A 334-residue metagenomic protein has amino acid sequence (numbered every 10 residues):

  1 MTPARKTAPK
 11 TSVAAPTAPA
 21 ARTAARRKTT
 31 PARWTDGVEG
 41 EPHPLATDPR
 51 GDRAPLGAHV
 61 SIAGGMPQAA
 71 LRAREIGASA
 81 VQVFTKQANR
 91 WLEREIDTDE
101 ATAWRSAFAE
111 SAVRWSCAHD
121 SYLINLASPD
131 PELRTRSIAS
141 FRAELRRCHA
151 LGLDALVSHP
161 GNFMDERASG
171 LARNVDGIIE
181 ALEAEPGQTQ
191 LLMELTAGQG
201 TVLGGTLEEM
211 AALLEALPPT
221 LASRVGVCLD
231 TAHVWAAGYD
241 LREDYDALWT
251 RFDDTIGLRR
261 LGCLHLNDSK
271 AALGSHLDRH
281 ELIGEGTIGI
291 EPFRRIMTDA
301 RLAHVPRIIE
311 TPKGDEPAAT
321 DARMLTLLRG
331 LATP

Functional and structural regions predicted by a protein language model:
M1-D120, I124, S128-A143, P334: N-terminal pre-domain/capping segments
P3, T7, R27, P31-E41 (+2 more regions): Histidine-acidic metal/acid-base catalytic patches
A46-R50, L71-A78, I96-C117, R142-G152 (+4 more regions): Acidic (Asp/Glu)-rich catalytic clusters
H59-A63, K86-A88, D120-L123, G161-F163 (+4 more regions): Active-site beta-loop-alpha junctions enriched in small/polar residues
A73, H119, S137, C148 (+5 more regions): Conserved, mostly hydrophobic/aromatic
D97-T102, I138-F141, L171-D176, T206-M210 (+2 more regions): Charged helix-capping and loop-helix junction motifs
L126-G226: Active-site acidic/histidine proton-transfer and metal-coordination neighborhood in alpha/beta enzyme cores
